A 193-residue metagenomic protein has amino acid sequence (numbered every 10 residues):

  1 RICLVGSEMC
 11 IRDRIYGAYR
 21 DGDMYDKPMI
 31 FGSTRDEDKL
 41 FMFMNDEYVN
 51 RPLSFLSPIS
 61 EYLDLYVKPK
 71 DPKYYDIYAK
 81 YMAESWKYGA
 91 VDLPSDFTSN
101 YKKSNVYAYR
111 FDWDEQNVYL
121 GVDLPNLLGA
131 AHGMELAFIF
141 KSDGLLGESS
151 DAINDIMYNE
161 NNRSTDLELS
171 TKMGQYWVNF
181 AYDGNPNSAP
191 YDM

Functional and structural regions predicted by a protein language model:
R1, S60-K73, S149-D155: Short helix-loop capping/hinge segments that flank enzyme active sites or metal/cofactor-binding pockets
R1-G6, C10-I11: Single conserved hydrophobic/aromatic residue that forms the stacking wall/gate of nucleotide- or nucleobase-binding
I2, Y19-G22, A131: Structural motif
M9, R35, Y182-P186: Generic structural signal for secondary-structure transition and capping sites
R12-L40, Y74-R110, Q116, D166-S170: Serine-hydrolase catalytic core
F43-S60, M193: Short Gly/aromatic-enriched secondary-structure transition segments
F55-E61, N100-N105: Structural alpha-beta junctions
D92, D96-M193: Mobile gating loops/cap/lid regions near enzyme active sites that modulate substrate access
